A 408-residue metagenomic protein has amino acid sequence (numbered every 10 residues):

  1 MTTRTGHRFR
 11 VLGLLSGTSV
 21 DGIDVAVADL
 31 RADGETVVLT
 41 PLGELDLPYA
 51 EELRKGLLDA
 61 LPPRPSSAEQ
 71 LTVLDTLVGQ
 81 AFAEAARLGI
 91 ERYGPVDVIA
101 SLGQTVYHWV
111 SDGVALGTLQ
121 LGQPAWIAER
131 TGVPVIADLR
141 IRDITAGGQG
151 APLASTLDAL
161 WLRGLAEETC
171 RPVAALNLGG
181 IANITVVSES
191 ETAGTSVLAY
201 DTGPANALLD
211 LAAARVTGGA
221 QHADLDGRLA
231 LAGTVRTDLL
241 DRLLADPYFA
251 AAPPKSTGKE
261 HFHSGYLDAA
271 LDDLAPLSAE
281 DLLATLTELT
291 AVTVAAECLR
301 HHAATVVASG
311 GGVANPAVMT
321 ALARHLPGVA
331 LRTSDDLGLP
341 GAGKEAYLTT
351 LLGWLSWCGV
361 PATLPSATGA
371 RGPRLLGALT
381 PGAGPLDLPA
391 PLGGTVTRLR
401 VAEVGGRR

Functional and structural regions predicted by a protein language model:
T5-L42, R171-E189: Gly/Thr-rich phosphate-binding beta-strand-loop-beta motif of the actin/hexokinase/Hsp70
H7-R10, V110-T118, A125, E129 (+1 more regions): Phosphate-binding/catalytic loop of phosphoryl-transfer enzymes
R8, G22-A28, A32-P41, D46-Y49 (+4 more regions): Conserved ATP-utilizing enzyme core subdomain
V20, E288, D335-L386: Glycine-rich phosphate-binding/hydrolytic loop that grips phosphoryl groups
V37-D75: Conserved non-catalytic scaffold segment of RNase H-like nuclease domains
R64-G122: Short beta-strand-loop/turn "lid" adjacent to the catalytic site in phosphate-handling enzymes
A81-G89, A279-A304: Phosphate/ATP-binding catalytic cores across multiple sugar-kinase/actin-like superfamilies, primarily ASKHA
A303-H325: Glycine-rich phosphate-binding loops at beta-strand->alpha-helix junctions
